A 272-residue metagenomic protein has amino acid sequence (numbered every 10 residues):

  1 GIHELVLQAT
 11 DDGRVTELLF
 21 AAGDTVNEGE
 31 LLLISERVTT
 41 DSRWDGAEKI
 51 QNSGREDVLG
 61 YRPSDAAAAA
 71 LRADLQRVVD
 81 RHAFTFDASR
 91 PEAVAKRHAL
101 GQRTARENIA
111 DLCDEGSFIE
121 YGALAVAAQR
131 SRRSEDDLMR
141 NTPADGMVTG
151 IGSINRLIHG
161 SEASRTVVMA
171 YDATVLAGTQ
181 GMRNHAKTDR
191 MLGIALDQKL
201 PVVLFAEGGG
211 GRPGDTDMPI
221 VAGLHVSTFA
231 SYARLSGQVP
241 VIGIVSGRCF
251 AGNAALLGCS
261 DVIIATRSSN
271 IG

Functional and structural regions predicted by a protein language model:
G1, T10-D11, T16-A21: Short histidine-centered loop motifs in beta-beta connectors
G1-L7, N27-T39: Short hydrophobic beta/alpha edge segments that flank linear recognition/processing sites
T10, L18, F205, I244-V245: Structural motif
D11, N27, V245, R267: A cytosolic small-molecule/anion-sensing beta-strand core signal
D12-R14, T25, L31, V262: Residue-level marker of beta-strand positions
S42-R43, L59: Intrinsic disorder/low-complexity segments
Q51-I242, R248, G252-A255, C259-G272: Terminal-region recognition feature
